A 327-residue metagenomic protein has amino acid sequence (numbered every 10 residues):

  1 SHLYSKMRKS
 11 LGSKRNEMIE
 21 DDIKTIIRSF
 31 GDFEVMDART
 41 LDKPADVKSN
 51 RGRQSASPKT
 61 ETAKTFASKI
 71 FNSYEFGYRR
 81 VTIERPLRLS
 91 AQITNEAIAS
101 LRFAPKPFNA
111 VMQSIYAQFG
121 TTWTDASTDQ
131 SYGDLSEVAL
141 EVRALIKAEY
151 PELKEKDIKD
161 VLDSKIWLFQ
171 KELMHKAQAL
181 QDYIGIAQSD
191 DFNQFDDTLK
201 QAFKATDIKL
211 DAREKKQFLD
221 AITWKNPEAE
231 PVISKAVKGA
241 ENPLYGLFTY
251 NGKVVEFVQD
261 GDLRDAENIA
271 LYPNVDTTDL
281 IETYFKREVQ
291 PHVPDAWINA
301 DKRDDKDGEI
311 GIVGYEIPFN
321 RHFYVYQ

Functional and structural regions predicted by a protein language model:
S1-Q327: A conserved structural/catalytic subdomain of Rossmann-like adenosyl-cofactor enzymes
